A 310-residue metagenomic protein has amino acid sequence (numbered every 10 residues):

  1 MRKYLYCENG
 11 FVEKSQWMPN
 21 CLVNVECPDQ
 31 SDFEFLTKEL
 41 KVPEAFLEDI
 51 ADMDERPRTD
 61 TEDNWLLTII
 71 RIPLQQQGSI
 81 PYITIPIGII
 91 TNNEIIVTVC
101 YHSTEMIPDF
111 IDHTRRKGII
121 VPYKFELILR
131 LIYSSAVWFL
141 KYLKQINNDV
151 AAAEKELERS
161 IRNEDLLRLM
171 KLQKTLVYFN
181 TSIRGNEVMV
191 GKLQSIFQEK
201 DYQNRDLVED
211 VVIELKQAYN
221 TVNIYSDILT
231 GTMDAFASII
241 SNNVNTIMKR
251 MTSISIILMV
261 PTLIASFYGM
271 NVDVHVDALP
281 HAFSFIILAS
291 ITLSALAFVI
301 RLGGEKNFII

Functional and structural regions predicted by a protein language model:
M1-D201, L207-D210, E214-Y219, V276 (+2 more regions): Peripheral, non-transmembrane regulatory/ligand-interaction domains of membrane transport proteins
K41, K216-I310: Hydrophobic alpha-helical transmembrane segments and their immediately adjacent juxtamembrane loops
